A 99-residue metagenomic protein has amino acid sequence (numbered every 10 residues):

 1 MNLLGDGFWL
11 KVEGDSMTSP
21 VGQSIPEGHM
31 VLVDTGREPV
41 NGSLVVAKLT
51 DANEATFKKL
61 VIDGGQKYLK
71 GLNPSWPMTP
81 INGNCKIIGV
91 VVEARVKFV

Functional and structural regions predicted by a protein language model:
M1-D51: A short, contiguous structural element within a folded domain that forms the immediate neighborhood of a functional site
K11, L32, T56-K59, V90: Residues located in well-ordered beta-strands
P20-S24, K58, T79-I81: Short histidine-centered beta-strand/loop micro-motifs that create catalytic or ligand/metal-coordination sites
V40, A55, K86: Charged, alpha-helix-enriched surfaces in structured cytosolic catalytic cores of large nucleotide-utilizing machines
S43-K67: Short, compositionally biased
V61-V99: Glycine- and charge-enriched low-complexity intrinsically disordered segments
